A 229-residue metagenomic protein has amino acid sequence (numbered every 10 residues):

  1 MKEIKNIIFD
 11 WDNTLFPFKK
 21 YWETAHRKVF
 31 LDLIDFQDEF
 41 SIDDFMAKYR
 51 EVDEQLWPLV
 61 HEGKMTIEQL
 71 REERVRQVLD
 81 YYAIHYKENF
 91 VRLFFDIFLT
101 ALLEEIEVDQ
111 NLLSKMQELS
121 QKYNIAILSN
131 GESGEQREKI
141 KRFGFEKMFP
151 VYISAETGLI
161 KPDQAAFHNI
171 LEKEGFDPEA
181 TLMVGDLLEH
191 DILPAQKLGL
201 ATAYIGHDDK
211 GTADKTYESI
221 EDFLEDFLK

Functional and structural regions predicted by a protein language model:
M1-E51: Active-site neighborhood of HAD-like aspartate-dependent phosphohydrolases
M1-I7, K19-K20, L113, Q117 (+1 more regions): Asp-based, Mg2+/Mn2+-dependent phosphohydrolase catalytic module
F16-P17, L103, E107, E179: Residues in soluble alpha-helical coiled-coils and helical-bundle/repeat scaffolds
E23-L31, E68-R76, S133: An amphipathic alpha-helix signature
I34-A47, Y81-F94, K147-M148: Short, surface-exposed acidic
Q37, A83, K122-Y123, G144 (+2 more regions): Glycine-centered loop/turn motif at secondary-structure junctions
E51-D96: A metal-dependent, Asp-based hydrolase signature
E68-Q69, K87-N89, D96, T100-I127 (+1 more regions): Short, acidic loop-to-helix structural element flanking the phosphoryl-transfer center in phosphate-processing enzymes
